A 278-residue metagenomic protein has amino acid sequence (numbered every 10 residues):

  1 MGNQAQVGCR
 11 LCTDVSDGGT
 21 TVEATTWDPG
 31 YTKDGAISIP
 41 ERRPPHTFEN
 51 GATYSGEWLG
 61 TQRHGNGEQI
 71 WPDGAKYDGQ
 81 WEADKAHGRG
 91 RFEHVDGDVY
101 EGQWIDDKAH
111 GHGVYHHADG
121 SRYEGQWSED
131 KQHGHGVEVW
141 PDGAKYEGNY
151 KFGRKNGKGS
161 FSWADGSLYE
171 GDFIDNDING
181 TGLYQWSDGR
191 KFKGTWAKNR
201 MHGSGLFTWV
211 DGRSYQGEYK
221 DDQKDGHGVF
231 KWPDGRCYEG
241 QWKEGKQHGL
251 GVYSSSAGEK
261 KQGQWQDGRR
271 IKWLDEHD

Functional and structural regions predicted by a protein language model:
M1-D278: Intrinsically disordered, low-complexity repeat tracts enriched in Gly/Pro/Ser/Thr and acidic residues, frequently
